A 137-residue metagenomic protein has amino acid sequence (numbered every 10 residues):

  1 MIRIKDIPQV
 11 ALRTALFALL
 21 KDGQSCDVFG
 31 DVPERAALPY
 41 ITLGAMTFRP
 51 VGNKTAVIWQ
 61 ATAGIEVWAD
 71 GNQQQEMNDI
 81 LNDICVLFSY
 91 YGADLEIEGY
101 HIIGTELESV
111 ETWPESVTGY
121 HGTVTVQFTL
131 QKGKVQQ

Functional and structural regions predicted by a protein language model:
M1-D31, A45-Q137: Charged, amphipathic alpha-helical segments and their flanking helix caps
E34-R35: Short, charge-patterned binding micro-sites
L38-M46: Low-complexity, acidic Ser/Thr/Pro/Gly-rich terminal tails and inter-domain linkers that flank the onset of structured
